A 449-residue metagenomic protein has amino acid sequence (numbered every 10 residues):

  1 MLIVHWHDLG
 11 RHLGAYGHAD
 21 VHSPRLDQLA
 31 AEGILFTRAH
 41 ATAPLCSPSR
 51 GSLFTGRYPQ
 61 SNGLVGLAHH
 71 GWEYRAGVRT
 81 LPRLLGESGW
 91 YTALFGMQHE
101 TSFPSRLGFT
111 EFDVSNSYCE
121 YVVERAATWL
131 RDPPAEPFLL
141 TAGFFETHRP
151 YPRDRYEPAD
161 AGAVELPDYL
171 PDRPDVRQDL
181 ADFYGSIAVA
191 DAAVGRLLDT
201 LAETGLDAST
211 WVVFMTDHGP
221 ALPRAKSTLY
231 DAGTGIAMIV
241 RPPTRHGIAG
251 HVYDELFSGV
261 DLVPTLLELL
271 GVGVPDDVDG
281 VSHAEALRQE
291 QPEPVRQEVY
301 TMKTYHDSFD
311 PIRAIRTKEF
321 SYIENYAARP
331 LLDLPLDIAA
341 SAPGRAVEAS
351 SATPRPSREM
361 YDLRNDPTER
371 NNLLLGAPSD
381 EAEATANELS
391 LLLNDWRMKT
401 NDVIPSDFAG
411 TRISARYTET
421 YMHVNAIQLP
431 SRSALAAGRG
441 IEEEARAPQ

Functional and structural regions predicted by a protein language model:
M1-A352, P356-E359, P367-L391, M398 (+2 more regions): Formylglycine-dependent sulfatase
R364: C-terminal helical cap and adjacent loop that interface with cofactors, partners, or active-site loops
A409-S414: Small-residue-rich loop/turn and linker elements
